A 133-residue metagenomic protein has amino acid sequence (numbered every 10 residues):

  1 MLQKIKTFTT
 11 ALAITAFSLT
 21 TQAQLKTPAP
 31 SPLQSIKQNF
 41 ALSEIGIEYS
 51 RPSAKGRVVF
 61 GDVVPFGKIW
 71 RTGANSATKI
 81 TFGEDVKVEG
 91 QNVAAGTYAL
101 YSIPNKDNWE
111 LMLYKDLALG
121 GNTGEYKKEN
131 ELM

Functional and structural regions predicted by a protein language model:
M1-K26: Bacterial Sec-dependent N-terminal signal peptides
L2, Q24-A94, A99-M133: Targeting-peptide/extracellular-domain and disordered-appendage signature
